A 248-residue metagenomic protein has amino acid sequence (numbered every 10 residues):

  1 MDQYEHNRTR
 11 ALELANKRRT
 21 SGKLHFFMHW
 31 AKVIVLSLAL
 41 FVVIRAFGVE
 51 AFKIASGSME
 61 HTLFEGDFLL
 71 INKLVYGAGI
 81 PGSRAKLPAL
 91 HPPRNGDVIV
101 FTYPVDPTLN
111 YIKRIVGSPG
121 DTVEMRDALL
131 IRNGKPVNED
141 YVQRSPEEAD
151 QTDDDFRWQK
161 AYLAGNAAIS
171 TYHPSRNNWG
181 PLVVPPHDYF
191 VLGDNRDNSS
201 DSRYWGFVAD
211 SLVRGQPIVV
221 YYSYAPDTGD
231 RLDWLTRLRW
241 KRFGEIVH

Functional and structural regions predicted by a protein language model:
M1-F27, F47-K53, S58-H248: Soluble "head" domains of membrane/secretory-pathway proteins
H29-F47: Hydrophobic membrane-insertion alpha-helices, especially the h-region of bacterial N-terminal signal peptides
